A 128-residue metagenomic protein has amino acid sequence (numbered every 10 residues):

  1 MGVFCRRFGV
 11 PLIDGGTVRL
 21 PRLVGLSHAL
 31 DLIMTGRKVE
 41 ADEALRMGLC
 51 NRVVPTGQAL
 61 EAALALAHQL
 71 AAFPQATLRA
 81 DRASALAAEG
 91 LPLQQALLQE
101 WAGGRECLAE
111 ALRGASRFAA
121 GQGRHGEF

Functional and structural regions predicted by a protein language model:
V3-A76: Crotonase-fold acyl-CoA enzyme core
G36-A41, E61, A65-H68, A72-F128: C-terminal alpha-helix plus adjacent terminal tail
